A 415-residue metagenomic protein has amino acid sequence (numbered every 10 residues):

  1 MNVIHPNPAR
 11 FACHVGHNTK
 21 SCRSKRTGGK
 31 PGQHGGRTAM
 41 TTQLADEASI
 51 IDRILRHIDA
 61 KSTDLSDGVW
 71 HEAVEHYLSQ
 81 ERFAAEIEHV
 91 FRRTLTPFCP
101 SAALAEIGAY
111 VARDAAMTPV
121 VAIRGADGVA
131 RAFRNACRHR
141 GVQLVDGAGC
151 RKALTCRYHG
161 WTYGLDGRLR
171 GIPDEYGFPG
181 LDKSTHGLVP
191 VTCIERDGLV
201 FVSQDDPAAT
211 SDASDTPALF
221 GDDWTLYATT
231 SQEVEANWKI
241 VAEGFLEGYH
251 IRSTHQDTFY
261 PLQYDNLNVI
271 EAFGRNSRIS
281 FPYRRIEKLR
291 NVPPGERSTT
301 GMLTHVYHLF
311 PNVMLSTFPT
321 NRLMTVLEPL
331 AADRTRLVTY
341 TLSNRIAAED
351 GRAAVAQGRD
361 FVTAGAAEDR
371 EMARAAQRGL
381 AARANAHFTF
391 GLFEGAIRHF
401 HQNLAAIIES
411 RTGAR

Functional and structural regions predicted by a protein language model:
M1-F11: Extreme N-terminal basic, low-complexity initiation segments that serve as generic localization/processing leaders
H5, H14-H17, Q33-H34: Low-complexity, intrinsically disordered or signal/transmembrane-proximal segments
R23, G28-A39: Short, Lys/Arg-enriched N-terminal segments with co-localized hydrophobic residues within the first ~10-30 amino acids
M40-A136, R140-D146, T192-I194: N-terminal pre-ligand scaffold of iron-sulfur
R92-A103, I172-G177, V306-P311: Short Pro/Gly-enriched beta-strand edge/turn motifs at strand-loop
A103-D205, D212-S214: Rieske [2Fe-2S] iron-sulfur-binding domain
I123-R124, V129, N135, I194 (+1 more regions): C-terminal catalytic domain of Rieske-type non-heme iron oxygenases
